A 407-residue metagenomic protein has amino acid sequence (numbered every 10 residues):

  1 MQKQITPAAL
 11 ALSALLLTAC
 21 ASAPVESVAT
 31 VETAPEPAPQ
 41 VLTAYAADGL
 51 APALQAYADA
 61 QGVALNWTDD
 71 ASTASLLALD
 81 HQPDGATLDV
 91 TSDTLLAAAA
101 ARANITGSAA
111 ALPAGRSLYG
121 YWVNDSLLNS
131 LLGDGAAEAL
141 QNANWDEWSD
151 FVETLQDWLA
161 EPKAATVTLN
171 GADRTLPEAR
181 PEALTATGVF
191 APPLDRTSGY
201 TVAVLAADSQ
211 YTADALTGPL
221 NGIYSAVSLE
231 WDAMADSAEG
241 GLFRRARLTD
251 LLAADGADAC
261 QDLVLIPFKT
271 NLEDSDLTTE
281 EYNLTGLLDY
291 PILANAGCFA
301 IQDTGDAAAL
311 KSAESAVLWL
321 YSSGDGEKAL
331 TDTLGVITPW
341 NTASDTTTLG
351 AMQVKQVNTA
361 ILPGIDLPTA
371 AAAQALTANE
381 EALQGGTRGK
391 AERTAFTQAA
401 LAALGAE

Functional and structural regions predicted by a protein language model:
M1-A8: Bacterial N-terminal signal peptides that target proteins for export
A9, S13-A14, C20-A86, A399-E407: Conserved N-terminal structural module of periplasmic/extracytoplasmic solute-binding proteins
A53, A307-L320, E392: Short amphipathic alpha-helical coupling segments at ligand-binding clamshell hinges and other catalytic/signaling
W67-D70, A103-T197, S209-S237, G305: Helix-loop-helix "hinge/cap" segment bordering the ligand-binding cleft or interdomain interface
L76-G120, S126, L265-P267, E273-E281: Hinge/lid segment of periplasmic solute-binding proteins
A160, A164, L318-S344: Periplasmic-binding protein-like
T197-D306: Extracytoplasmic/periplasmic substrate-binding proteins
T338-E407: Conserved C-terminal helix/tail region of periplasmic/extracytoplasmic solute-binding proteins
